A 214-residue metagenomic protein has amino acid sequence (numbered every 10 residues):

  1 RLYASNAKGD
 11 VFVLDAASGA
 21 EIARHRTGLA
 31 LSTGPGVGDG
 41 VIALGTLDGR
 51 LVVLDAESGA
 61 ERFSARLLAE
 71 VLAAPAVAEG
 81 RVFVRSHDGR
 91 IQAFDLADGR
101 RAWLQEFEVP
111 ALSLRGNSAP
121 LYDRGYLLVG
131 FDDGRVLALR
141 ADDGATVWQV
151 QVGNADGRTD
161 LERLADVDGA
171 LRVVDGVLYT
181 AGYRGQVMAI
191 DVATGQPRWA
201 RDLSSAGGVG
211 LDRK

Functional and structural regions predicted by a protein language model:
R1, E21-G38, E61-A78, R101-R124 (+2 more regions): Extracytoplasmic beta-rich repeat domains
N6-A7, T46, S86-H87, F131-D132 (+1 more regions): Structural signature of WD-repeat beta-propellers
A7-A17: Beta-propeller domains
K8, D39, D48, E79 (+5 more regions): Residue-level signal for tight coil/turn positions that link beta-strands
D15-G19, D55-G59, D95-G99, R140-G144 (+1 more regions): Short loop/turn segments that connect beta-strands within beta-propeller blades
G28, G49-R50, E57-A60, G80-R81 (+5 more regions): Tandem repeat domain/solenoid detector
